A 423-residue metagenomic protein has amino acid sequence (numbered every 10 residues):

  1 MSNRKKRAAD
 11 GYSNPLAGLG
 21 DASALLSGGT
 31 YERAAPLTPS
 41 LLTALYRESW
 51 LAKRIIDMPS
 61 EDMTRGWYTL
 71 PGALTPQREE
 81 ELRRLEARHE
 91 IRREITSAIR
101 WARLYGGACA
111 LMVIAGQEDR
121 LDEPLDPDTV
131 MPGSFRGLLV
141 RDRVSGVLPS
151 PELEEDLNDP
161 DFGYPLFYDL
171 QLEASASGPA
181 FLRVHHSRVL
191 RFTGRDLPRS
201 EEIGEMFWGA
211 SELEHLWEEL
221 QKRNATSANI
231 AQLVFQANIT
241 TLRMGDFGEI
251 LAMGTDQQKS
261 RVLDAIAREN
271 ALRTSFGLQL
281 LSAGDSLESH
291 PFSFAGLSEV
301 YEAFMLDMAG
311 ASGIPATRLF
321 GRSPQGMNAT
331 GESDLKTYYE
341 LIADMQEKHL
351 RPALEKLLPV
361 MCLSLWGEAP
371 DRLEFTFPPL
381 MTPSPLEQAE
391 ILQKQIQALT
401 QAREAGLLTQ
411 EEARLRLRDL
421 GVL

Functional and structural regions predicted by a protein language model:
M1-G66: N-terminal-proximal low-complexity accessory segments that begin disordered and transition into the first
S40, A44-E205: Structured, mid-chain assembly/scaffold modules that mediate subunit interfaces within large macromolecular complexes
S49, P59, P71, L85 (+10 more regions): Generic structural signal for hydrophobic core residues of well-folded globular domains
G72-P76, E86-H89, G204-A210, E214-Q221 (+3 more regions): Generic amphipathic alpha-helical segments used as scaffolds and interaction surfaces in large, multi-domain proteins
I91-L111, L251-A252, D256-I266, S293-I391 (+1 more regions): C-terminal amphipathic alpha-helical
R183-T330, T376-S384: Extended, charged amphipathic alpha-helical segments
F375, E412, R418-L423: Long, highly charged low-complexity segments enriched in Glu/Asp and Lys/Arg with interspersed Ser/Thr
